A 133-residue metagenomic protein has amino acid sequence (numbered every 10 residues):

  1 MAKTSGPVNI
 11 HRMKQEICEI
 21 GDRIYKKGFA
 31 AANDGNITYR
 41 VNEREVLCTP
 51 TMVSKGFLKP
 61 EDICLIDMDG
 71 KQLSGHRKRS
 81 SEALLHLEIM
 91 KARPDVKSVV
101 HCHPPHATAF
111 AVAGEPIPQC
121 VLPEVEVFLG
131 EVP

Functional and structural regions predicted by a protein language model:
M1-P133: Glycine-rich flexible loops
